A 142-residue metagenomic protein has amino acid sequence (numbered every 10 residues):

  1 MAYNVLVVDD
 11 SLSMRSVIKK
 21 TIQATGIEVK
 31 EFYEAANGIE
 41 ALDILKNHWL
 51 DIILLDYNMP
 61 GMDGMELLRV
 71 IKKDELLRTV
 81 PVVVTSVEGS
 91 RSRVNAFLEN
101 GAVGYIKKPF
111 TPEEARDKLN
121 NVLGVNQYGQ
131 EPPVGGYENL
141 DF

Functional and structural regions predicted by a protein language model:
L12-Y33: Two-component/phosphorelay signaling modules centered on CheY-like receiver
E34-D43, G64: Helix N-cap/capping motif at the beta->alpha junctions
D43, M65-R78: Short amphipathic alpha-helix used as the core "switch/output" element in two-component signaling
M59: Receiver (REC) domain active-site loop signature in two-component systems and cognate sites in sensor histidine kinases
E66, G89-G104, D117: Alpha4 helix (beta4-alpha4-beta5 surface) of REC/receiver domains from two-component response regulators
F110-L119: C-terminal output helix
Q127-F142: CheY-like receiver
